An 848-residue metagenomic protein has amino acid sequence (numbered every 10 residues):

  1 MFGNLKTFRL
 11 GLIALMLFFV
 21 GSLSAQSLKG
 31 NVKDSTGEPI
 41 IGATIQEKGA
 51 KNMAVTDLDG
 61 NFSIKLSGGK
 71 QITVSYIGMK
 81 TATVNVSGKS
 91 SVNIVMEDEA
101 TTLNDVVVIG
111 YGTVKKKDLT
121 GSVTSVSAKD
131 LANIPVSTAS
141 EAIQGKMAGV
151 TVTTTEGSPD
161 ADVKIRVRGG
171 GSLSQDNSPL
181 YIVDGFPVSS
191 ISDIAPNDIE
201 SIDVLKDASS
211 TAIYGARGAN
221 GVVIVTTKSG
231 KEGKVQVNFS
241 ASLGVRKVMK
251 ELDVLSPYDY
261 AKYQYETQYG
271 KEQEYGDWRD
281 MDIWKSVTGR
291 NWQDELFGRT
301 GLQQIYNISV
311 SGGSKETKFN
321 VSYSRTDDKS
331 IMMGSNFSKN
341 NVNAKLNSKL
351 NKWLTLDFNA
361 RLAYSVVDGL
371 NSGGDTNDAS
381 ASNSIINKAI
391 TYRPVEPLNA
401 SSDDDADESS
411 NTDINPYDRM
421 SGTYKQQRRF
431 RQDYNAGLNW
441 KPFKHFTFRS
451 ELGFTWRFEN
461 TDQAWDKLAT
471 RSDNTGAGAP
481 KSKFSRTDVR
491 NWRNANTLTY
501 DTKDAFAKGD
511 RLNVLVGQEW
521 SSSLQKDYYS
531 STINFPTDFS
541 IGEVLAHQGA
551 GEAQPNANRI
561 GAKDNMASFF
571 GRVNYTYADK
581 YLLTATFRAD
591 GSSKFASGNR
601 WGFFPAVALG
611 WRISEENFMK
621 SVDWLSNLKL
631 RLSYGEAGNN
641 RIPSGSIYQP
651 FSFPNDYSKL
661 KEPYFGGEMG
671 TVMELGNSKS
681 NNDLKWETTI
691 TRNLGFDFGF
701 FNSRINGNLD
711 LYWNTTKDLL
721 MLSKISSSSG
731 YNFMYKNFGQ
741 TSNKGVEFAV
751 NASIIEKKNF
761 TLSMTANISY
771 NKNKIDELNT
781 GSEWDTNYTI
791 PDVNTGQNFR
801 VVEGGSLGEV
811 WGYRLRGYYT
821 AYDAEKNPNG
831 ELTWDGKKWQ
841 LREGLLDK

Functional and structural regions predicted by a protein language model:
M1-N343, S348-D357, R361-A363, D433-Y434 (+7 more regions): Short, small/polar-rich motifs associated with maturation and membrane association, primarily at protein termini
G37, G60, N399-D404, G830 (+1 more regions): Detector for glycine-centered tight turns/loop "hinges" at secondary-structure junctions
K116-K117, I213-G215, G233-K234, V248-K250 (+5 more regions): Switch/connector loops and helix/strand junctions flanking conserved nucleotide-binding motifs in nucleotide-processing
L131, V136, N177-S178, D184 (+6 more regions): Extracellular/periplasmic, surface-exposed regions of secreted and cell-surface proteins
N238-V287, Y529-S531, S646, K736 (+1 more regions): Conserved small-residue
K271-T288, Q303-I305, T376-D418, Y424: Acidic, glycine-rich flexible loop segments
V367-I386, L778-W784: Low-complexity intrinsically disordered tracts that form flexible linkers/tails across taxa
